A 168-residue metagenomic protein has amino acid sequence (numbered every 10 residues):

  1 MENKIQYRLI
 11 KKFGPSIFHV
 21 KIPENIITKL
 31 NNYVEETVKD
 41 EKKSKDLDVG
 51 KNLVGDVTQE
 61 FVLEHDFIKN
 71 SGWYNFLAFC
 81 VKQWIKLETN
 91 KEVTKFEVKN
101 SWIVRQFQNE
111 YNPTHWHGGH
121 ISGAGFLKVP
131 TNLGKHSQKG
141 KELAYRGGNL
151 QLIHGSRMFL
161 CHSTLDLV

Functional and structural regions predicted by a protein language model:
M1-K91, W102, N109-N112: Non-heme Fe(II)/2-oxoglutarate
K95-K99: Active-site-adjacent bridging/hinge elements
N100-V168: Catalytic core of non-heme Fe(II) oxygenases with the double-stranded beta-helix
